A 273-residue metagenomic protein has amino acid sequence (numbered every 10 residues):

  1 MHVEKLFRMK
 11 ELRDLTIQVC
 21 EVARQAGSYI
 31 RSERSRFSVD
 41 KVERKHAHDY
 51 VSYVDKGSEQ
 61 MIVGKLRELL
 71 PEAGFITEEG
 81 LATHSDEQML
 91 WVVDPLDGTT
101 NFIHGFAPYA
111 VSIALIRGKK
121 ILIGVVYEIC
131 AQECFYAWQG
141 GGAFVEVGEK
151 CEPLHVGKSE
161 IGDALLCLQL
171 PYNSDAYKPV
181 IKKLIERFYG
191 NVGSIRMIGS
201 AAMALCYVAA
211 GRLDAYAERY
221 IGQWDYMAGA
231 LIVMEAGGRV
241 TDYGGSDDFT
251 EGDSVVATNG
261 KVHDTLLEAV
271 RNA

Functional and structural regions predicted by a protein language model:
H2-L96, D247, K261, E268-R271: N-terminal subdomain of lithium-sensitive/metallo-dependent phosphomonoesterases centered on the IMPase/IPPase/PAP
I30, D55, L66, T99 (+6 more regions): Residue-level signal for inorganic ion chemistry
M61, A110, A228-L231: Short amphipathic alpha-helical face segments that pack within enzyme cores and frequently flank/anchor catalytic
P71, E87-Q88, K119-L122, G162-D163 (+1 more regions): Short coil/turn connectors at secondary-structure junctions
S85-F144: DPxDG-like acidic metal-binding loop motif
A143-E146, L166: Hydrophobic/proline-rich hinge and linker segments of small-molecule sensing/allosteric domains, predominantly
L154-A273: An extended, acidic
